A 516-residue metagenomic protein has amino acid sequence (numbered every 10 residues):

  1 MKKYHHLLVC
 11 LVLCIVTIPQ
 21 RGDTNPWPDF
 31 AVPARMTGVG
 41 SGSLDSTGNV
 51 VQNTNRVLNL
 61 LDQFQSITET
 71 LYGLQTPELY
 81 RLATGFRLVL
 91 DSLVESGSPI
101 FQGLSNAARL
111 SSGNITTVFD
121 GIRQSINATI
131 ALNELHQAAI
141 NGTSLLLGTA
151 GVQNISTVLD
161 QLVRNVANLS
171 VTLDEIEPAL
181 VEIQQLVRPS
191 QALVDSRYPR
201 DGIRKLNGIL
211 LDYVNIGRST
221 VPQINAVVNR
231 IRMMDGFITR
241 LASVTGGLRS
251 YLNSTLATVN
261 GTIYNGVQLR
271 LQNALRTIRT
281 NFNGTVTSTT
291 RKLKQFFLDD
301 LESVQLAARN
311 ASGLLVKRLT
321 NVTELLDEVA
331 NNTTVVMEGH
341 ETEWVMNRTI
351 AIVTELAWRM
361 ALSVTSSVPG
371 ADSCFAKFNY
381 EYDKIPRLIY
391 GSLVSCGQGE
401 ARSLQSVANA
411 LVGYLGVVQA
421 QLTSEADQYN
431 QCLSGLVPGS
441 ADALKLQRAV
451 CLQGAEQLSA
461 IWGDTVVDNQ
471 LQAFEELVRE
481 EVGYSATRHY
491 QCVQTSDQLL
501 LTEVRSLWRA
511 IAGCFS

Functional and structural regions predicted by a protein language model:
M1-K3, F515-S516: A positional/structural detector of protein chain ends, strongest at the extreme C-terminus and weakly at the extreme
K2-T24: Cleavable N-terminal signal peptides of Sec/SRP-targeted secreted and luminal proteins
P26-S516: Mature soluble extracellular domains of secreted precursor proteins
